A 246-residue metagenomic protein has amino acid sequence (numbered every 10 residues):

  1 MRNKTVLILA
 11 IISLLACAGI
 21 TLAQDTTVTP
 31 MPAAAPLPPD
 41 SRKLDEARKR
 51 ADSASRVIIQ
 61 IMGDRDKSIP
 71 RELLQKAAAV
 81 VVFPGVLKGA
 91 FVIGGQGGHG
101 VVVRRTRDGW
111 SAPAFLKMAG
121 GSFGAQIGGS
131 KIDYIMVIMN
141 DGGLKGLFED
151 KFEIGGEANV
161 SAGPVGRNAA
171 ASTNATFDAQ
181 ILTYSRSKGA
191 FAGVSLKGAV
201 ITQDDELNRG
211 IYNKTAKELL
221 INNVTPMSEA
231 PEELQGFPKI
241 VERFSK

Functional and structural regions predicted by a protein language model:
M1-L9: Bacterial N-terminal signal peptides that target proteins for export
R2, C17-A18: Low-complexity intrinsically disordered segments
I8-C17: Bacterial N-terminal signal peptides
G19-A23: Sec/Tat signal peptide C-region and signal peptidase I cleavage site
Q24-K246: Small-residue-enriched, tightly packed secondary-structure blocks
